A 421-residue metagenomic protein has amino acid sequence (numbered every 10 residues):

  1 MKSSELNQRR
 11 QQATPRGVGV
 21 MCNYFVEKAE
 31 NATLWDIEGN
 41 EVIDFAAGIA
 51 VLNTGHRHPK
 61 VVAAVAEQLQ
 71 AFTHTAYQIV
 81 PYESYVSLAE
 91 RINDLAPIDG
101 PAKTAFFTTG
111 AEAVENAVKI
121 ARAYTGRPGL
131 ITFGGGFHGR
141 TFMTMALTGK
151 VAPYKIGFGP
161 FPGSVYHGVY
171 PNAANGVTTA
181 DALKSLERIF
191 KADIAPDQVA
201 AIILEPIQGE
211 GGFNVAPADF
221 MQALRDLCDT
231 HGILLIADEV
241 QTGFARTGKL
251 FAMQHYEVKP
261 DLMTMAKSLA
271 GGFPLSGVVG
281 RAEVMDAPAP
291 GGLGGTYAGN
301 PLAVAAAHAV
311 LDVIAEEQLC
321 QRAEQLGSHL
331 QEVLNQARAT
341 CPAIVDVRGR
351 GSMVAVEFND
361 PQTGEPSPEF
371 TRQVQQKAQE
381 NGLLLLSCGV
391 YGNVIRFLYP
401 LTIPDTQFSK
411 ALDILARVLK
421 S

Functional and structural regions predicted by a protein language model:
M1-S421: Conserved N-terminal phosphate-binding loop of PLP-dependent enzymes in the Aspartate aminotransferase
